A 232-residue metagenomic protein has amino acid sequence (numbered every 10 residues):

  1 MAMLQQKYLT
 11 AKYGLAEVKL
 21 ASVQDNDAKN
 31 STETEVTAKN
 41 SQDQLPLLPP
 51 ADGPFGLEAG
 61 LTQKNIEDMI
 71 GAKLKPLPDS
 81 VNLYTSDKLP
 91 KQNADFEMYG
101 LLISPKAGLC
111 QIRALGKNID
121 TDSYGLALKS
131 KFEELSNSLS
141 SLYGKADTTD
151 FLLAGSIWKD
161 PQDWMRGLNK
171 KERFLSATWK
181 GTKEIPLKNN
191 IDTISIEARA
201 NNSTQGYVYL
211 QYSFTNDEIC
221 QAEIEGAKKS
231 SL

Functional and structural regions predicted by a protein language model:
A2-D79, N118-L232: Non-cytosolic coordination micro-motifs
I66-L102: N-terminal, post-signal-peptide region of Sec/Tat-exported proteins
K88-E133: Mid-chain, structured segments of secreted extracytoplasmic proteins
